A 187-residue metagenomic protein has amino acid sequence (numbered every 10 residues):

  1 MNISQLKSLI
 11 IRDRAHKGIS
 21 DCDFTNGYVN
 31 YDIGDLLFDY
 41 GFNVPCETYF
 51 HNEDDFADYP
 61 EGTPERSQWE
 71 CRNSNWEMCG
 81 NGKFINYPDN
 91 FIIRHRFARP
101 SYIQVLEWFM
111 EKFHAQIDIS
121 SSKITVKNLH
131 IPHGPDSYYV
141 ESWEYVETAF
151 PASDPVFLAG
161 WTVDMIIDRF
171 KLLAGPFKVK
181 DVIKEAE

Functional and structural regions predicted by a protein language model:
M1-E187: Glycine-rich anion-binding surface patch
